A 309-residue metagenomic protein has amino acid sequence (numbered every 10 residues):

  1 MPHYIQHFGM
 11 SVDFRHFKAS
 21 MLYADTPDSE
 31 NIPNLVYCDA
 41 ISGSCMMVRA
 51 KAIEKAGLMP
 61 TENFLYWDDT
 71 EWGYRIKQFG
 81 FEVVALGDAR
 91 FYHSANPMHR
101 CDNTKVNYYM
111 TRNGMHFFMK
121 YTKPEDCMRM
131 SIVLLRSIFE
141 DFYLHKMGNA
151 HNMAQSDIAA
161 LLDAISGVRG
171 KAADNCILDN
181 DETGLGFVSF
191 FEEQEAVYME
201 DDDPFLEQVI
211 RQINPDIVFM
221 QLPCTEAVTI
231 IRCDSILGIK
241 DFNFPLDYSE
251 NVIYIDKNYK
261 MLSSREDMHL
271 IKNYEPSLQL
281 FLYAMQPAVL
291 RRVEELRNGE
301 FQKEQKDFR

Functional and structural regions predicted by a protein language model:
M1, E30-I41, C45, F81-V84 (+7 more regions): Peripheral/terminal regions associated with large enzymatic or DNA-binding modules
M1, I53, R90-F91, P97 (+2 more regions): Short, solvent-exposed loop/turn segments at secondary-structure junctions
M1-A56: Acidic/His-rich active-site region of diverse nucleotide-sugar glycosyltransferases
V36, Q78-I165: Active-site-adjacent helix/loop segment of glycosyltransferases that harbors family-specific signature motifs
D39-L58, E62-R90: A short, conserved alpha-helix in the catalytic core of glycosyltransferases
D126-E193, Y259-R309: Non-catalytic, C-terminal membrane-associated alpha-helical segments of glycosyltransferases
E192-Q221: Short, charged N-terminal beta->alpha structural module
V218-S264: Short, well-ordered secondary-structure micro-motifs within conserved domains or adaptor modules
